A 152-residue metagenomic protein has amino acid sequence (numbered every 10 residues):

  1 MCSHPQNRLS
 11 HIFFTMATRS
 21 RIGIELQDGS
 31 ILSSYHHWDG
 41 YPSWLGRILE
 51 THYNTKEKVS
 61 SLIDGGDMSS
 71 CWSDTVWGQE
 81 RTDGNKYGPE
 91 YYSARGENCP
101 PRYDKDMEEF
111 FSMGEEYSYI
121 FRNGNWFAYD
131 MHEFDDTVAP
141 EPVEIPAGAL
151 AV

Functional and structural regions predicted by a protein language model:
M1, P5, I22-G23, V152: Short low-polarity hydrophobic stretches
M1-T15: Short, Lys/Arg-enriched N-terminal segments with co-localized hydrophobic residues within the first ~10-30 amino acids
H4-Q6, Q27, Q79: Residue-identity detector for glutamine
S10-I12, G23, N85, C99: General helical structural elements
F13-Y41, L45: Short, extreme N-terminal segment that most often corresponds to the first beta-strand
H37-S43, I48-V59: N-terminal low-complexity, intrinsically disordered "leader/linker" segments enriched in small/polar and basic residues
T51-V152: Low-complexity intrinsically disordered segments
